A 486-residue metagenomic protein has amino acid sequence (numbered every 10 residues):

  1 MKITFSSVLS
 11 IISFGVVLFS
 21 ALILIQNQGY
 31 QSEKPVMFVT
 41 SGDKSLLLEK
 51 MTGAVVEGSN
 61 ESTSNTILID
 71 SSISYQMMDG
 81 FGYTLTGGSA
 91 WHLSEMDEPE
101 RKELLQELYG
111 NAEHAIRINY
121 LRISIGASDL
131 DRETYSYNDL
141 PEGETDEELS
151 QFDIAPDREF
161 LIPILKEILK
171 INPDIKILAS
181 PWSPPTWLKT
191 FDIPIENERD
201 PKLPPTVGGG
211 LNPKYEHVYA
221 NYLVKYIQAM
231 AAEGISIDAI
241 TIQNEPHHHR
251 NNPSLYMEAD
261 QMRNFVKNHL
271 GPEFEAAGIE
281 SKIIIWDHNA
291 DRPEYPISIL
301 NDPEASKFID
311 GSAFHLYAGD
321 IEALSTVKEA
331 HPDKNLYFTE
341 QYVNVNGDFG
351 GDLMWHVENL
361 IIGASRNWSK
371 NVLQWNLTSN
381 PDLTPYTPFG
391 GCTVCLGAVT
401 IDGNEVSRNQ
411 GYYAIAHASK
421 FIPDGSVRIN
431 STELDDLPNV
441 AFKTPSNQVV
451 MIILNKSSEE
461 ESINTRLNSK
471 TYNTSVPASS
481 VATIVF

Functional and structural regions predicted by a protein language model:
M1-I11: N-terminal Sec-pathway targeting helices
L9, V17-L18, V56-E57: N-terminal non-cleavable signal-anchor helices
S13-E33: Bacterial Sec-dependent signal peptides at the C-terminal "C-region" and cleavage site
I25-Q26, P184, S369: Charged, amphipathic alpha-helical interaction segments
S32-K50, A54-N65, I177-A179, A220-A239 (+1 more regions): Substrate-binding and catalytic surfaces of secreted/luminal carbohydrate-active proteins
L48-I237, N268: N-terminal catalytic cores of secreted or lumenal carbohydrate-active enzymes
T186-L188, P194-P205, N244-R263: Aromatic-lined, polymer-binding surfaces characteristic of secreted/periplasmic polysaccharide-degrading enzymes
